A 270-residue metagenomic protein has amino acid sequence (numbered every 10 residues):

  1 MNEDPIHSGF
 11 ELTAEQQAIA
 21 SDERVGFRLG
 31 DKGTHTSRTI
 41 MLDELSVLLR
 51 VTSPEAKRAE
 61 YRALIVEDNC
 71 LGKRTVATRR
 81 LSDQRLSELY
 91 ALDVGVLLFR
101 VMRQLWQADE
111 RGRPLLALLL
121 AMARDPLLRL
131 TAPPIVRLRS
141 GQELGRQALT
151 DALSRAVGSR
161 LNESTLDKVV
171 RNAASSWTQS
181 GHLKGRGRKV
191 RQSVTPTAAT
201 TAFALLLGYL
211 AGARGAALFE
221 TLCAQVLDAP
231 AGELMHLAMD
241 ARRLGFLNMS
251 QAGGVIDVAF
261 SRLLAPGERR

Functional and structural regions predicted by a protein language model:
N2-P126, T131-I135, R139, L144: Eukaryotic partner-binding/assembly regions in large regulatory complexes
R74-S82, L161-Q179, D228-D240: Short amphipathic alpha-helical interaction segments
Q107-R111, Q192-P230, L263-R270: Short, amphipathic alpha-helical interaction segments positioned at domain boundaries
L115-L119, R124-A132, T200-T201, G208-G212 (+3 more regions): Donor-sugar nucleotide-binding helix/loop cap in glycosyltransferases
I135-G141, S159-T165, R188-K189: Short helix-to-loop capping/linker segments positioned immediately adjacent to catalytic or ligand/cofactor-binding
L144-S159: DNA-recognition alpha helix
T178-R188, R243-Q251: A short, conserved structural fragment
M239-R270: Eukaryotic acidic, Ser/Thr-rich intrinsically disordered low-complexity regions
